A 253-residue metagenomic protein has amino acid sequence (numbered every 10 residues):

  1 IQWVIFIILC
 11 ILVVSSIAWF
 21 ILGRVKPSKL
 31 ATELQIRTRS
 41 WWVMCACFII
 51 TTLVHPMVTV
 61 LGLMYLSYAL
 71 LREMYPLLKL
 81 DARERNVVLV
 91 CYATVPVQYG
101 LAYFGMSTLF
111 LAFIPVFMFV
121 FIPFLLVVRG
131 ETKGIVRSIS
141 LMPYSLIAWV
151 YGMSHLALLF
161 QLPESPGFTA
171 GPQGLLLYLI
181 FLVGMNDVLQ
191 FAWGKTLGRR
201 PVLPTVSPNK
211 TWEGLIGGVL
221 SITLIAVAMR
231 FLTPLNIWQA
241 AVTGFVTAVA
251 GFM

Functional and structural regions predicted by a protein language model:
I1-V246: Membrane-embedded alpha-helical bundles of polytopic integral membrane proteins
V249-M253: Functionally important transmembrane alpha-helices
